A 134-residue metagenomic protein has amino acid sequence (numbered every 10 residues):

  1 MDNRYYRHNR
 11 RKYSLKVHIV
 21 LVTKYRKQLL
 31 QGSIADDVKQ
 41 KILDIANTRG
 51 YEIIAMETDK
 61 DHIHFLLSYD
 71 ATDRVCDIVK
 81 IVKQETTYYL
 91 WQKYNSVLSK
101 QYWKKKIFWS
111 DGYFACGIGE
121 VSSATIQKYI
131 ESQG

Functional and structural regions predicted by a protein language model:
M1-G134: Basic nucleic-acid-binding interfaces
